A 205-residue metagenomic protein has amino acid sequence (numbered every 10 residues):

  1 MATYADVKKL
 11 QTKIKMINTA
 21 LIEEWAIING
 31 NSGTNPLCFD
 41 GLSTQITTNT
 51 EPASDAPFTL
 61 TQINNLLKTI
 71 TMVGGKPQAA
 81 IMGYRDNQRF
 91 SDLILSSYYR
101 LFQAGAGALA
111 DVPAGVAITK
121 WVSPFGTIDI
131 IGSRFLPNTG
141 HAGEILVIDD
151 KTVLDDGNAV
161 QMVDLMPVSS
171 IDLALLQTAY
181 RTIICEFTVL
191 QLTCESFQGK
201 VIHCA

Functional and structural regions predicted by a protein language model:
M1-M72, A114, C204: Alpha-helical scaffold segments that mediate packing/assembly in large oligomeric complexes
D6, F39-T61, S91-A205: Sequence/fold signature of self-assembling virion shell proteins
M16-I17, I81, I183: Residue-level recognition of well-ordered secondary-structure positions
L66-A108: Long, well-ordered mid-to-C-terminal structural blocks that present hydrophobic/aromatic surfaces
